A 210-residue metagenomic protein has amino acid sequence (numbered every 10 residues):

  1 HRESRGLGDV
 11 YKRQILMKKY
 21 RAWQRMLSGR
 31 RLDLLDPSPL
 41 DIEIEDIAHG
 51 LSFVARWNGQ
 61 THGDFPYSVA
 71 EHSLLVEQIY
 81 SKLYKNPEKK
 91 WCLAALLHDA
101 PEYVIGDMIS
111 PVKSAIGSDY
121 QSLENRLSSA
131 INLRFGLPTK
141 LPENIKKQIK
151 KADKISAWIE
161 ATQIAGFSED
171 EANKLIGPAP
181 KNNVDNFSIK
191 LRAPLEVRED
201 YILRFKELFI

Functional and structural regions predicted by a protein language model:
H1-Q14: Single conserved hydrophobic/aromatic residue that forms the stacking wall/gate of nucleotide- or nucleobase-binding
I15-I210: Metal-dependent phosphohydrolase cores
